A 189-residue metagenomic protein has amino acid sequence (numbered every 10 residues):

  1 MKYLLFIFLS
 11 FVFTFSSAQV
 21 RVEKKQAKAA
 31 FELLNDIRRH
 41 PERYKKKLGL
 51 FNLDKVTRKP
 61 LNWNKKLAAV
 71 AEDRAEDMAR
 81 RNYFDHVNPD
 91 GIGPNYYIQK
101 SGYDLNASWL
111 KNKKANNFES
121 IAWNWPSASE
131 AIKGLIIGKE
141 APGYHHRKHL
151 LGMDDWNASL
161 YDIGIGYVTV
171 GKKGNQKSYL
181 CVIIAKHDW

Functional and structural regions predicted by a protein language model:
Y3-V12: Sec-dependent N-terminal signal peptides
L4, Q19, L50-N52, V56 (+10 more regions): Generic structural signal for short, flexible, solvent-exposed coil/loop and linker residues
V12, A79, D154-D155: Residue-level detector of secondary-structure transition/capping positions
F13-S17: N-terminal signal peptide c-region/cleavage motif recognized by signal peptidases
Q19-L105, S159-I163: Short, well-ordered surface patches within globular domains
G93-W189: A well-ordered secondary-structure block
